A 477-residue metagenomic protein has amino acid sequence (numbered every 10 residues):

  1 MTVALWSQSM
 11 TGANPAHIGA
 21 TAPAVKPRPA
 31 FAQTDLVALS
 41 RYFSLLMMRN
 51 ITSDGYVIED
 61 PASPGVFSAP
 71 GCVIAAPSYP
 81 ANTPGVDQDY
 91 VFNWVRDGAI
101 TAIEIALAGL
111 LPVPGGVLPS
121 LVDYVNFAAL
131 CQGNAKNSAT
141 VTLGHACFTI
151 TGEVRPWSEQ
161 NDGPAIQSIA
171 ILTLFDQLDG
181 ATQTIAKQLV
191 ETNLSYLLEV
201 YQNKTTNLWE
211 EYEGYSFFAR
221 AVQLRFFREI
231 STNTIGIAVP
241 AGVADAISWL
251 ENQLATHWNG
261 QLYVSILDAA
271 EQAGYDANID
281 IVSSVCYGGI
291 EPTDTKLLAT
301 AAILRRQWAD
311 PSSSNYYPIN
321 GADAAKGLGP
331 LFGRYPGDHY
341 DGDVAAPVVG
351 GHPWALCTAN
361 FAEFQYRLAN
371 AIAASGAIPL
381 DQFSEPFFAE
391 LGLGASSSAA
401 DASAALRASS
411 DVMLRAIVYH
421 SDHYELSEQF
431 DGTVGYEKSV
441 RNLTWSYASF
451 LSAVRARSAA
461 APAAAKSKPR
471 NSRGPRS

Functional and structural regions predicted by a protein language model:
W6, G12-R96, F127, C131-T142: Low-complexity, Ser/Thr/Pro/Gly-enriched N-terminal "stalk/linker" regions
K26-Q33, A99-G115, I166-A181, V222-A238 (+3 more regions): Well-ordered alpha-helical scaffold segments within catalytic/enzyme domains
F31-F43, V113-C131, A181-V200, G236-H257 (+3 more regions): Extended, well-ordered alpha-helical scaffold segments
L36, V95, L130-S158, F217-A221 (+4 more regions): Extended ligand-binding clefts on enzyme/binding-domain cores
F67, N134-S138, L143-F148, V344-C357 (+1 more regions): CBM-like carbohydrate-recognition segments
P77-D87, G144-S158, L198-G214, W258-L267 (+1 more regions): Acidic/His metal-coordination segments adjacent to aromatic residues that form catalytic metal sites in metalloenzymes
Q88-V200, R220, F450: Aromatic-rich carbohydrate-recognition surfaces in CAZymes
D89-I100, S158-I166, G214-R225, D276-I279 (+2 more regions): Aromatic- and histidine-enriched alpha-helix N-cap/loop-to-helix transition segments that scaffold the rims
